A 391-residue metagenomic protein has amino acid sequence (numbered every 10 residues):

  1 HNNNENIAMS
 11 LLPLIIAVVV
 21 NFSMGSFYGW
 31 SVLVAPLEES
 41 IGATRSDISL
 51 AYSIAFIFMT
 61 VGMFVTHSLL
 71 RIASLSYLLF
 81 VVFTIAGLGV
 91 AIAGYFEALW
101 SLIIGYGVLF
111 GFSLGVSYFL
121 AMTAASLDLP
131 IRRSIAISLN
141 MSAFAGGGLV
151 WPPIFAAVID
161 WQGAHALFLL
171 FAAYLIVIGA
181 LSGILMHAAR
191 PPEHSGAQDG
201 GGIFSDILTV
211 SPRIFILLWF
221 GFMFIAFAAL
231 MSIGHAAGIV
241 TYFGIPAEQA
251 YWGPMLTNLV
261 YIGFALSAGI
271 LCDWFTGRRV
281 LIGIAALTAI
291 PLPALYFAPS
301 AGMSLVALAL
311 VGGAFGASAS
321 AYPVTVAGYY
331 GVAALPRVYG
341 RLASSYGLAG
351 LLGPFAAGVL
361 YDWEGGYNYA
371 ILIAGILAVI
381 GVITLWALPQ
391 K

Functional and structural regions predicted by a protein language model:
W30-V34, R213-A265: Extracytoplasmic gate region of multi-pass secondary transporters
L37, V116-L129, A317-Y330: Intracellular juxtamembrane helix-capping segments at the cytosolic ends of symmetry-related transmembrane helices
L37-E38, L69-L70, V150-Q162, V240-T241 (+2 more regions): Interfacial helix-cap and linker-helix signal at transmembrane-aqueous boundaries of multi-pass secondary transporters
G62-S74, A265-T276, D362: Helix-to-loop junctions at the C-terminal end of transmembrane segments in multipass secondary transporters
S101-V116, M223, M303-A317: Hydrophobic core of transmembrane alpha-helices in multi-pass small-molecule transporters, especially MFS/SLC-type
L139-N140, F144-A188: Helix-loop-helix hairpin linking two adjacent transmembrane segments in secondary transporters
G148, Y329-E364: A late C-terminal transmembrane helix in Major Facilitator Superfamily
T257-F264, C272-T325: C-terminal transmembrane helical hairpin of 12-TM major facilitator-type secondary transporters
